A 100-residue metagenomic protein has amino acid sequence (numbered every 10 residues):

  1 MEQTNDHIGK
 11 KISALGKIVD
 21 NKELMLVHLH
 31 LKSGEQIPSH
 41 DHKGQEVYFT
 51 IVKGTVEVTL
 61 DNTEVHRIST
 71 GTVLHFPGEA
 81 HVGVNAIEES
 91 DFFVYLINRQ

Functional and structural regions predicted by a protein language model:
M1-M25, P38: A short, N-terminal "cap"/entry segment at the start of jelly-roll beta-barrel domains of the cupin/DSBH fold
V27-H42: Conserved short histidine dyad/triad with adjacent acidic residue
Q45-V56, D61: Glycine- and acidic-residue-biased ligand/ion/polar-headgroup-sensing regions
V52-K53, S69, E88: A cytosolic small-molecule/anion-sensing beta-strand core signal
N62-E79: Short acidic-glycine-tyrosine-enriched beta hairpin
G78-Q100: Ligand-binding loop in jelly-roll beta-barrel domains
